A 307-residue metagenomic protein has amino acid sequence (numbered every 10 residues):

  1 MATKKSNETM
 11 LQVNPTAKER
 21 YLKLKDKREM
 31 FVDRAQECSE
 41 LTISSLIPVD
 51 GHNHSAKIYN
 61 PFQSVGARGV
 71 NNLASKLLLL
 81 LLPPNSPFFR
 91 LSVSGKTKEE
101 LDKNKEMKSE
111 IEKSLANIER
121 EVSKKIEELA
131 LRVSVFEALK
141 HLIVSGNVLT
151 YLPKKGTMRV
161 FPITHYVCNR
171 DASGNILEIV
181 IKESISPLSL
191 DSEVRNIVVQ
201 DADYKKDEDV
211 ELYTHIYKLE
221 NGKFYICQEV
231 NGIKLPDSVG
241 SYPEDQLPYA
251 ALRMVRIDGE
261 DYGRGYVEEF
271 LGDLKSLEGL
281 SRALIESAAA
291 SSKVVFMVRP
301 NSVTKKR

Functional and structural regions predicted by a protein language model:
M1-E208, E220: Extended, helix-rich architectural segments
I143-G146, E220-G222, L284, A290-S292: Short, well-ordered loop/turn elements at secondary-structure boundaries
V210-E220, F224-V230: Serine/threonine-rich low-complexity intrinsically disordered regions
I226-R307: Extended, charged amphipathic alpha-helical segments
